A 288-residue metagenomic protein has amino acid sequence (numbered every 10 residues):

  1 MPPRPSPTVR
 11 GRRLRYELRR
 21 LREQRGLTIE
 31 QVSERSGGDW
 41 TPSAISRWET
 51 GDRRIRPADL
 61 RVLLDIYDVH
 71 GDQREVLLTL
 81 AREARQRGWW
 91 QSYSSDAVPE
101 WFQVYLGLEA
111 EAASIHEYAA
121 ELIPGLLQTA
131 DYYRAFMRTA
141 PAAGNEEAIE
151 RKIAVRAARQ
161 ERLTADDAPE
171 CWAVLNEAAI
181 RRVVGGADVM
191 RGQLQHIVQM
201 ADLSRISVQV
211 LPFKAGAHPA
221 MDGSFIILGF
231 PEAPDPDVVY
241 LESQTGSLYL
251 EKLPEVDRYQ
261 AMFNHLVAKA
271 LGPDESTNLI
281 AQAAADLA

Functional and structural regions predicted by a protein language model:
P2-R20, Q24, E30-E34, R54-R181 (+4 more regions): Interdomain hinge/linker segments and adjacent boundary elements that couple functional modules
G26-S46: Short alpha-helical DNA-recognition segment
G37, T79, G216: Positions that flank functional sites
W40, W89-Q91, F225: Tryptophan-centered motif/residue detector
D167, V174, V184-A288: C-terminal regulatory/effector modules of DNA-binding transcriptional regulators
